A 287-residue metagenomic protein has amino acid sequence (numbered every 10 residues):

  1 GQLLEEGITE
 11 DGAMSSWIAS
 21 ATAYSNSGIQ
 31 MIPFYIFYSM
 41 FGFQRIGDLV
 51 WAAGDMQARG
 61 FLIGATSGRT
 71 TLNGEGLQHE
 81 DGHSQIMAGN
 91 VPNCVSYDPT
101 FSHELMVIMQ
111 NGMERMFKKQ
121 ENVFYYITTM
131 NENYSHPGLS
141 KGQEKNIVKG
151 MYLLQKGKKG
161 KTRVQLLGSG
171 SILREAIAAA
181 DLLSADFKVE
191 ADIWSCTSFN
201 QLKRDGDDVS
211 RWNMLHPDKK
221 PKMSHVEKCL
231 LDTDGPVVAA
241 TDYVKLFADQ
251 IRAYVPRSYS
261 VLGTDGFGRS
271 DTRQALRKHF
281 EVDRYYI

Functional and structural regions predicted by a protein language model:
G1-N90, E104-M113, I177, A248-D249 (+1 more regions): Thiamine diphosphate
L4-E5, F34-I36, V95-D98, L166-L167: Short catalytic-loop micro-motif centered on adjacent basic/acidic residues
F34, F61-I63, V95-D98, D192-W194: Short hydrophobic alpha-helical runs that function as membrane-insertion/retention elements
T70-H83, G89, S96, E104-I108 (+1 more regions): Thiamine diphosphate
